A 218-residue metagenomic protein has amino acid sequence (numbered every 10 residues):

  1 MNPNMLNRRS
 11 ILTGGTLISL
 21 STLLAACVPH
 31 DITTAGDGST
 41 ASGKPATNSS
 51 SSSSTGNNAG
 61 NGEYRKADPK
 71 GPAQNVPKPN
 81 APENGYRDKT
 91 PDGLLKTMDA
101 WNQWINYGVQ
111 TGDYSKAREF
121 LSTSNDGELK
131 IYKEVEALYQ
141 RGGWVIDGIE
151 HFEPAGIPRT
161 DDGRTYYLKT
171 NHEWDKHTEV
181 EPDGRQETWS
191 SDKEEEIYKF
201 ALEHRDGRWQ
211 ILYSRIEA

Functional and structural regions predicted by a protein language model:
N2-P3, G15-G93: Juxtamembrane and targeting peptides
N4-L6, S21-T22, V28-S49, R159-A218: Exposed beta-sheet edge and beta->alpha loop/turn motif
R8-L12: N-terminal export leaders
L20, V28, N57, L94-T97 (+4 more regions): Intrinsically disordered, low-complexity regions enriched in Ser/Pro/Gly/Gln/His and often acidic
P69-I146: Core segments of small alpha/beta cavity-forming domains
Q103-G112, F152-L168: N-terminal short leaders/motifs
L121-S124, Y132, E150, T170-W174 (+1 more regions): A mature extracytoplasmic/lumenal domain signature
Q140-P158: A short, amphipathic edge element
